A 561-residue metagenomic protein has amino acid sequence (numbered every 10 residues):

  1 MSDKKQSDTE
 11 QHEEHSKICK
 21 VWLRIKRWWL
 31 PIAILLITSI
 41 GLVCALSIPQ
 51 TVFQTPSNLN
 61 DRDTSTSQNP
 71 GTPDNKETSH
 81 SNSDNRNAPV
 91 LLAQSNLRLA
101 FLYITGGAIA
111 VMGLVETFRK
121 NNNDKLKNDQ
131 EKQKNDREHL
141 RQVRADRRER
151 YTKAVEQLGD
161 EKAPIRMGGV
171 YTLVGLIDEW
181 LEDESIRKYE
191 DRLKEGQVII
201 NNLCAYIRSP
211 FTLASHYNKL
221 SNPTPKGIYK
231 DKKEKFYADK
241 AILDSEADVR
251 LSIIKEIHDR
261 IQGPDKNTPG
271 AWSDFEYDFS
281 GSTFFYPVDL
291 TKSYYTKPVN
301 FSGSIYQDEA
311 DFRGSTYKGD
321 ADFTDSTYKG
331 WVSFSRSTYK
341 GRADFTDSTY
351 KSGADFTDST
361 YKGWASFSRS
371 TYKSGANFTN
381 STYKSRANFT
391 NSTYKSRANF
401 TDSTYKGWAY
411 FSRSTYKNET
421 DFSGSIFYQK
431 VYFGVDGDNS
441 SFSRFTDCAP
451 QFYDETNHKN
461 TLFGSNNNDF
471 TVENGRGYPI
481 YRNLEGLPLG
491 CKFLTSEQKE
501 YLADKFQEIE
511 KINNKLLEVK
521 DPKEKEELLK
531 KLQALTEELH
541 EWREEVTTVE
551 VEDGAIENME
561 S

Functional and structural regions predicted by a protein language model:
M1-H12: Short, charged cytosolic
K4, W29, S47, Q68-G71 (+3 more regions): Selective for proline/serine-rich intrinsically disordered segments in cytosolic/nuclear regulatory regions
E13-S16, F53-E179, I186: Membrane-proximal alpha-helical anchors
S16-I37: Alpha-helical transmembrane segments and their helix-start/interface "positive-inside/aromatic belt" motifs in integral
P31-S39, I104-V111: Hydrophobic alpha-helical membrane-embedded or membrane-associated segments
T38-T51: Alpha-helical transmembrane segments of multi-pass membrane proteins
E138-L140, E149-E156, K162-M167, Y171-V174 (+2 more regions): N-terminal leader/targeting and pre-domain segments
